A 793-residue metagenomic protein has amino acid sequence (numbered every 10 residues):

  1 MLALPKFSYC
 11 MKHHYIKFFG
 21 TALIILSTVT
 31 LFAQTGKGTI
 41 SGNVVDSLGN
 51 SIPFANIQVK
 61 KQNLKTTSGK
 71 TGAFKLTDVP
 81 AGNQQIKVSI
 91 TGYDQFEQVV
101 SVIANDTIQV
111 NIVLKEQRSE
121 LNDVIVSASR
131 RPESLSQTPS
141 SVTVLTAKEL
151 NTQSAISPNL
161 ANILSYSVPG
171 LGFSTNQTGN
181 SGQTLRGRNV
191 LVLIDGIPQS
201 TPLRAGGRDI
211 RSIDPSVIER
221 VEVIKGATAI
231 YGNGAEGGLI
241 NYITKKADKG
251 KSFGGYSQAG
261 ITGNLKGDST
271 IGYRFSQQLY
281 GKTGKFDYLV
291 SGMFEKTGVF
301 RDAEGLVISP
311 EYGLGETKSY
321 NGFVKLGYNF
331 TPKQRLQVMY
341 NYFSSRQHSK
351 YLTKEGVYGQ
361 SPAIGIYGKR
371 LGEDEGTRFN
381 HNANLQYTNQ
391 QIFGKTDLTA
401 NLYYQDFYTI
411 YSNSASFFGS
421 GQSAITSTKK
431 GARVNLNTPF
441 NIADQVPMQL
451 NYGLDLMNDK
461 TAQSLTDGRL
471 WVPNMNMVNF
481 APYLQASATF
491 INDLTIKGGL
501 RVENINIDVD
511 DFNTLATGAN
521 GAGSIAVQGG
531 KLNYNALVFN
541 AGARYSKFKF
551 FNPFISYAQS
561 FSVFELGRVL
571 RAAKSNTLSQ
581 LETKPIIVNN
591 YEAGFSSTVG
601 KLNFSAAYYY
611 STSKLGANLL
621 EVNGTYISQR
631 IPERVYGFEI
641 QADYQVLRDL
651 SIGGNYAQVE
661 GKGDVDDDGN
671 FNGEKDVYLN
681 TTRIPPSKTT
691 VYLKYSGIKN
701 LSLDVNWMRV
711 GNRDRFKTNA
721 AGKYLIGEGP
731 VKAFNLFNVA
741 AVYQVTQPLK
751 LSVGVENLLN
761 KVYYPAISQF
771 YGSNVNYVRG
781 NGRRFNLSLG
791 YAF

Functional and structural regions predicted by a protein language model:
T77-D78, N162, I197-K225, Q277: Short acidic/polar hinge/loop motifs at secondary-structure boundaries that mediate gating or recognition
A161-T201, E219: Extracytoplasmic beta-strand/coil segments of soluble accessory domains associated with Gram-negative outer-membrane
P215-Y256, A792: A beta-strand signature from Gram-negative outer-membrane beta-barrel systems, especially the internal plug domain
D268-T297, D302, L306-K350, I442 (+1 more regions): Transmembrane beta-barrel wall of Gram-negative outer-membrane proteins
L289, N329-S345, D374-A519, R544-S546 (+4 more regions): Face-selective signature of the C-terminal outer-membrane beta-barrel domain
G298-A303, F561, I652, R709-T718 (+1 more regions): C-terminal beta-signal and adjacent terminal beta-strands/loops of Gram-negative outer-membrane beta-barrel proteins
D397-A415, R544-S546, N552-F564, E582-Y636 (+3 more regions): Membrane-embedded beta-barrel scaffold of Gram-negative outer-membrane proteins
Y608-T612, Q629-N719, L759: Gram-negative outer-membrane beta-barrel transporters
